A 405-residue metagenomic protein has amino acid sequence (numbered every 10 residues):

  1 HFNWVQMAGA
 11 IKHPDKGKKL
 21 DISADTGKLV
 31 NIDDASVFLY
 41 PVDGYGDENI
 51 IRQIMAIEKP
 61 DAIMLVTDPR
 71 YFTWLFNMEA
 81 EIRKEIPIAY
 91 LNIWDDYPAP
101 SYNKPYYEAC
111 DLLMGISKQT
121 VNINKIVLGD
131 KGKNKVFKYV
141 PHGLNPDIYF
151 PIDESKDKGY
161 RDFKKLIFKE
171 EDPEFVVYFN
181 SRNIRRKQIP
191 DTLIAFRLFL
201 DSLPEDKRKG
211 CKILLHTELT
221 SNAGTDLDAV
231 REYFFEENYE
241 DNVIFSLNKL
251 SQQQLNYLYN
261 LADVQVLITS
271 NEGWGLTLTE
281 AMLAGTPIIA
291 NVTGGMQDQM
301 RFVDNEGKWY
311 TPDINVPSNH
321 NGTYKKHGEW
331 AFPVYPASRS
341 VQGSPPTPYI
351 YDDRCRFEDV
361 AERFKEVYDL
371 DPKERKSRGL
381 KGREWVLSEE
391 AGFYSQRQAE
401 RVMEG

Functional and structural regions predicted by a protein language model:
H1-N49, Q53, S221: N-terminal strand-loop element at the rim of the active site of nucleotide-sugar-dependent glycosyltransferases
Y40, R52-F72, P87-A89: Short N-terminal targeting/anchoring amphipathic segment
Q119, G143: Carbohydrate-associated surface elements
K165, E170-K187, L193-F196: Conserved donor-binding/catalytic core segment of Leloir-type glycosyltransferases
G224-Q253: Nucleotide-activated donor-binding/catalytic signature segment of Leloir-type glycosyltransferases, i.e., the conserved
S270: Aromatic "clamp/platform" in nucleotide-sugar-dependent glycosyltransferases that forms part of the donor/acceptor
D298, V303-E366: Change "using UDP/GDP/dTDP sugars" to "using nucleotide sugars
Y351-D359, P372-E404: A charged, aromatic-enriched C-terminal amphipathic alpha-helix characteristic of glycosyltransferases across folds
